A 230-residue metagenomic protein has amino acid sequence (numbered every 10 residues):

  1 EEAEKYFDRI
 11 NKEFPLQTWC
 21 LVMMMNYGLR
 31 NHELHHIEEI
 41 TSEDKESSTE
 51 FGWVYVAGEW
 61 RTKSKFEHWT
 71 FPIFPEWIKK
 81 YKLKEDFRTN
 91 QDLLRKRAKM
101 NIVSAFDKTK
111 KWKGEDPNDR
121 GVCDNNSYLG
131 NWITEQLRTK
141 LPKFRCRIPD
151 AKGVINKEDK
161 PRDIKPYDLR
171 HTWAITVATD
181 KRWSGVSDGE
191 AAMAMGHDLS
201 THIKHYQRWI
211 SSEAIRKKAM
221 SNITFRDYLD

Functional and structural regions predicted by a protein language model:
E2-N31, H35: Basic, Lys/Arg- and aromatic-enriched nucleic-acid-binding interface segment
V22, N26, E33, D168-H197: C-terminal catalytic core of tyrosine-transesterase DNA break-rejoin enzymes
H36-L83: Conserved tyrosine-mediated DNA breakage-rejoining catalytic core shared by Y-recombinases
I37, Q136, K140, A194 (+1 more regions): Residues in the recognition helix of alpha-helical DNA-binding motifs
S42-E50, W183-H205: Short, polar N-cap/turn motifs at the start of nucleic acid-interacting alpha helices
K45, D92, M220-D230: C-terminal secondary-structure termini that scaffold catalytic or DNA-interacting sites
R61-K63, M195-M220: Catalytic-site neighborhood detector that most strongly recognizes the C-terminal catalytic loop/helix of tyrosine
P72-R162, Y167, T172-W173: Active-site/catalytic core of tyrosine-dependent DNA strand-transfer enzymes
